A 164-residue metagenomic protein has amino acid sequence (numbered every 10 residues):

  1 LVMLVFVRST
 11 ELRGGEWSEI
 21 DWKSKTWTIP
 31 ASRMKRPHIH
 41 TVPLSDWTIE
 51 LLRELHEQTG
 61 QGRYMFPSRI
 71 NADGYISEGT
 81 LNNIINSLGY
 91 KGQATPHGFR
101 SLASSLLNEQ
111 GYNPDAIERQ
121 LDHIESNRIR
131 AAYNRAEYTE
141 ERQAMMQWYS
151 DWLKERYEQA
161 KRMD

Functional and structural regions predicted by a protein language model:
L1, E11, L106: Hydrophobic/aromatic ligand-binding patch that stacks against planar heteroaromatic rings of cofactors or nucleotides
V2, R13, E118: The alpha-helix within a helix-turn-helix
V5, T10-E57, I124-A131: Conserved tyrosine-mediated DNA breakage-rejoining catalytic core shared by Y-recombinases
V5, V42, L55-D73, G79-R119 (+3 more regions): Short, basic (Lys/Arg/His-rich) helix/loop patches that form interaction surfaces in the mid-to-C-terminal regions
S24-S32, M65-P67, T95-G98, S105-L107 (+1 more regions): Short functional hotspots where side chains directly engage DNA or cofactors
D46-G62, P67-D73, E125-R128, R135-D164: C-terminal secondary-structure termini that scaffold catalytic or DNA-interacting sites
